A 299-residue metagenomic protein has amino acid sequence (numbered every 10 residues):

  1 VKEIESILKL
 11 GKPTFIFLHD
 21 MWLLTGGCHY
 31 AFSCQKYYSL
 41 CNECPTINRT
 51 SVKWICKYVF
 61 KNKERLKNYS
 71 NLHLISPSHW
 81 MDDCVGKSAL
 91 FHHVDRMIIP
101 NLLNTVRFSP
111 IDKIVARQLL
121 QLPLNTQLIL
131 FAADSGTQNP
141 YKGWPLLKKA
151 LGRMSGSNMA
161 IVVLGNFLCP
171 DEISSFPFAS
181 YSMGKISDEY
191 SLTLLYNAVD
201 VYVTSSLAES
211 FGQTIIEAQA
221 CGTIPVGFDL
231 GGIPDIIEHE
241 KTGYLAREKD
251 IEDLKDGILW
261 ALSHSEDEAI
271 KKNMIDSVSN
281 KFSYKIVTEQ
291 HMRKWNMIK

Functional and structural regions predicted by a protein language model:
L23, S39-K113, R117-L122, L128: Donor nucleotide-sugar binding/catalytic pocket of nucleotide-sugar-dependent glycosyltransferases
P123-K142, K148-L151: Conserved donor-binding/catalytic core segment of Leloir-type glycosyltransferases
L168-Y190: Nucleotide-activated donor-binding/catalytic signature segment of Leloir-type glycosyltransferases, i.e., the conserved
L194-V199: Short alpha-helical donor nucleotide-sugar binding micro-motif in glycosyltransferases
L207: Aromatic "clamp/platform" in nucleotide-sugar-dependent glycosyltransferases that forms part of the donor/acceptor
I224-G227: Short hydrophobic beta-strand element within catalytic cores of glycosyltransferases and related nucleotide-activated
H239-E240, Y244-I251, W260-S265: Conserved acidic donor-binding segment of nucleotide-sugar-dependent glycosyltransferases
E266-I298: A charged, aromatic-enriched C-terminal amphipathic alpha-helix characteristic of glycosyltransferases across folds
